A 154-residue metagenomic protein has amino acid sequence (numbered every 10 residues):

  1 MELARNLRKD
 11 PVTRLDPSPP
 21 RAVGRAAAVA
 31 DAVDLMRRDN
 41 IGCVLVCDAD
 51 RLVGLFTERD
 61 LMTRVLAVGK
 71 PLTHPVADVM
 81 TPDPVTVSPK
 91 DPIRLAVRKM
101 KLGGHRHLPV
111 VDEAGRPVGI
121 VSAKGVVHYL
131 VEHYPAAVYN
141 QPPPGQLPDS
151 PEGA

Functional and structural regions predicted by a protein language model:
M1-A154: Tandem CBS (Cystathionine beta-synthase) repeat/Bateman regulatory domains
